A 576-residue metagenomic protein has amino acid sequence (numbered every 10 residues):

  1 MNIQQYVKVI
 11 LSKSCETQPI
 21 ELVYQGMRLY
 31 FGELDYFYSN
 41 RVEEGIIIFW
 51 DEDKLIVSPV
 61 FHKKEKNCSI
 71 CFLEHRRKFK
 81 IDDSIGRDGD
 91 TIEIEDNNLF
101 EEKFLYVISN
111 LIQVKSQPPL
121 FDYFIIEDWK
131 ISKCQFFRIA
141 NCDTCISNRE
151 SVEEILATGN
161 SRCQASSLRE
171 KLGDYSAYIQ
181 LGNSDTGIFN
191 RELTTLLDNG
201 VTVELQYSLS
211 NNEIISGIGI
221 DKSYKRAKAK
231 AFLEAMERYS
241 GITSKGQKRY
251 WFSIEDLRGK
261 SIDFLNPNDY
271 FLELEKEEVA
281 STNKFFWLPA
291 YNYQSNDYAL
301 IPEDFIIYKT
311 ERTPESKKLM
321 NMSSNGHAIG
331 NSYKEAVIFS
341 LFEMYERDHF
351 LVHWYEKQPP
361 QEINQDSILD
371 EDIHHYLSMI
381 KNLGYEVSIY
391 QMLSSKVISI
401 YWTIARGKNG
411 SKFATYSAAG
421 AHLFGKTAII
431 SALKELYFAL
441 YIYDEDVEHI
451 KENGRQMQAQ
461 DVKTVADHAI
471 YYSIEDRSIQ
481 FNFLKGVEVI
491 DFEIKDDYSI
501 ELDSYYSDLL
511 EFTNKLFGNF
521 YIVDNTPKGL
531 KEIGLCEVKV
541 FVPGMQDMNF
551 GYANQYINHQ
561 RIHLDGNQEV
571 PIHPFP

Functional and structural regions predicted by a protein language model:
Y6-I10, P19-Y106, S116, D143: E1/E1-like adenylate-forming module used to activate ubiquitin-like modifiers and sulfur-carrier proteins
E33, P119-P576: Helix-biased "structured C-terminal domain" signature
F100-P119, L436, L440: Short, hydrophobic alpha-helical segments
